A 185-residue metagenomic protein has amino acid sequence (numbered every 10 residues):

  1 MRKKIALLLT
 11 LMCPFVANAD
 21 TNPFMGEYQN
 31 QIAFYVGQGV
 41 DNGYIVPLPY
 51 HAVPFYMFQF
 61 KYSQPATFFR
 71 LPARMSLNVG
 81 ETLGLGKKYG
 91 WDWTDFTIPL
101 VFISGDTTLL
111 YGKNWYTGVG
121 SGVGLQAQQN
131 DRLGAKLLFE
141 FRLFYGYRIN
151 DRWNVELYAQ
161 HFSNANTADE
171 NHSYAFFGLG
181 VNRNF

Functional and structural regions predicted by a protein language model:
I5-P14: Sec-dependent N-terminal signal peptides
N18-R70, Y174-F185: Short glycine/proline- and aromatic-enriched beta-strand/turn motifs that initiate or cap beta-hairpins
V36-N42, Q64, V79-K87, V123-Q129 (+2 more regions): Transmembrane beta-strands of outer-membrane beta-barrel pores
L48-P54, W91-P99, R132-L137, D169-Y174: Replace "Gram-negative outer membrane beta-barrel proteins" with "bacterial and organellar outer membrane beta-barrel
P54-F60, P99-G105, V123, F139-L143 (+1 more regions): Hydrophobic, lipid-facing positions within transmembrane beta-strands of outer-membrane proteins
Y62-A66, T107-K113, Y147, H161 (+1 more regions): Residue-level signature of outer-membrane beta-barrel architecture
T67-A73, K113-T117, I149-L157, F185: Repeated loop/turn-to-beta-strand initiation elements of outer-membrane beta-barrel proteins
T82-T117: Helix-adjacent hinge/juxtasegments
